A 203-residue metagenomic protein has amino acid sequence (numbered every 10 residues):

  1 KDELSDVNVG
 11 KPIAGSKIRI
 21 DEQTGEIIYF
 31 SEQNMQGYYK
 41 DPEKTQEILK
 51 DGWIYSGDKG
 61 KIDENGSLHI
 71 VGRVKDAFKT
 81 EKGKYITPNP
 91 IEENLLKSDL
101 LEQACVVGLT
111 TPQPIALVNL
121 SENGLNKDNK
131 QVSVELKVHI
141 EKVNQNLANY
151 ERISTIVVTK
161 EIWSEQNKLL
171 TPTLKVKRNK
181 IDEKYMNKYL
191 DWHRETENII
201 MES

Functional and structural regions predicted by a protein language model:
K1-E3, I13-G15, I86, T111-Q113: Conserved A3 ("GATE") glycine/threonine-rich loop of ANL adenylate-forming enzymes
K1-V7, D41-K44, E122: Active-site loops of AMP-binding adenylate-forming
N8-K11, I70, F78, V106-G108 (+1 more regions): Replace "in large, NTP-powered and nucleic-acid-processing enzymes" with "in large, NTP-powered factors and other
P12, R19-D21, E26-T80: Conserved ATP-binding/catalytic segment of the ANL
N34, I48-L49, S67-L96, N123-K130 (+2 more regions): Adenylate-forming
K59, K97-E122: C-terminal boundary motif of the adenylate-forming
D76-F78, A116-G124, K160-P172: Short, hydrophobic beta-strand segments
Q103-C105, K142-S203: Conserved C-terminal "lid"/linker of ANL adenylate-forming enzymes
